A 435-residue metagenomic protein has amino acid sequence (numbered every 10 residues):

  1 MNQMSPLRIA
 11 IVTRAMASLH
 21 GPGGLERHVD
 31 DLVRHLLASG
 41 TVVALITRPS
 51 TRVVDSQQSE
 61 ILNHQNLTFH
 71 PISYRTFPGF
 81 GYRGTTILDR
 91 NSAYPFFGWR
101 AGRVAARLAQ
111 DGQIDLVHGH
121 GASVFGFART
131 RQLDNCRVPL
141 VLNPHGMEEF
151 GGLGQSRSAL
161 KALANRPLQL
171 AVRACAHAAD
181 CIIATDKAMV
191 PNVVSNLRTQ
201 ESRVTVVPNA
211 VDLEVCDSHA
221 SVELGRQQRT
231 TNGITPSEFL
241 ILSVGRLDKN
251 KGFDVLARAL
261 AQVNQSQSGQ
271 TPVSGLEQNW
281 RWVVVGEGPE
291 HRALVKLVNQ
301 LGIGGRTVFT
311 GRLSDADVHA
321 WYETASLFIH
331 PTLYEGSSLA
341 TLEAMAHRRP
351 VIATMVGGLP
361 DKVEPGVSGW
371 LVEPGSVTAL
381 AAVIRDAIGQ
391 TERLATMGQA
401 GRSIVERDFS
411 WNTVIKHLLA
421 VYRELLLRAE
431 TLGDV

Functional and structural regions predicted by a protein language model:
R27, F239-Q265, P289-V295, T378: A conserved mid-protein helix/loop that constitutes part of the nucleotide-sugar donor-binding site
Q57-Q58, D217-I234, G269: A short helix/loop element that forms part of the nucleotide-sugar donor recognition site in Leloir-type
L163-I182: Membrane-proximal helix-turn-helix segments that form the acceptor-binding/catalytic region of lipid-linked
A188, A210: Carbohydrate-associated surface elements
R312-L313, A320-A325: Short alpha-helical donor nucleotide-sugar binding micro-motif in glycosyltransferases
L333: Aromatic "clamp/platform" in nucleotide-sugar-dependent glycosyltransferases that forms part of the donor/acceptor
P350-A353, V363: Short hydrophobic beta-strand element within catalytic cores of glycosyltransferases and related nucleotide-activated
P365-G366, W370-V377, D386-E392: Conserved acidic donor-binding segment of nucleotide-sugar-dependent glycosyltransferases
